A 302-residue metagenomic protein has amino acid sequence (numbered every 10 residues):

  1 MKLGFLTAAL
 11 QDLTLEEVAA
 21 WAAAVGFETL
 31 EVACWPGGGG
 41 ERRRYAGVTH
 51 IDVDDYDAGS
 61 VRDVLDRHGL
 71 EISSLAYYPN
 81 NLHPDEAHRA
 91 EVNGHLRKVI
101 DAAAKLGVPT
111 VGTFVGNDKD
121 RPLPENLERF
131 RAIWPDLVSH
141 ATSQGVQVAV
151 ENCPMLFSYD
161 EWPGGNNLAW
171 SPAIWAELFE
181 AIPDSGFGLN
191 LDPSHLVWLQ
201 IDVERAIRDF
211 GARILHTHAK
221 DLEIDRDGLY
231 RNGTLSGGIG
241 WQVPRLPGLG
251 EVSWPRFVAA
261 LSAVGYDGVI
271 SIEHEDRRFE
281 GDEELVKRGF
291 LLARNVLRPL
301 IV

Functional and structural regions predicted by a protein language model:
M1-G4, I72-H83, N117, G233-G237: N-terminal small/glycine-rich loop or linker at the start of catalytic domains across soluble metabolic enzymes
M1-T29, P36, R62, D66 (+3 more regions): Histidine-acidic metal/acid-base catalytic patches
E17, G59-E71, N81-G188, W198 (+1 more regions): Active-site acidic/histidine proton-transfer and metal-coordination neighborhood in alpha/beta enzyme cores
E28-C34, E71-A76, V111-T113: Short, well-structured secondary-structure segments
A33-S60, R121: Glycine-rich, proline-tolerant flexible connector loops at the mouths of alpha/beta enzymes
C34-R42, N81, D118-D120, M155-F157 (+2 more regions): Conserved radical SAM core fold
G39-D52, S158-A169, D282-E284: Short, flexible/disordered intra-domain loops and linkers
Y77, F114-G116, E151-C153, P193 (+1 more regions): Short, well-ordered beta-to-alpha junction loops that form the rim of enzyme active sites and present histidine/acidic
